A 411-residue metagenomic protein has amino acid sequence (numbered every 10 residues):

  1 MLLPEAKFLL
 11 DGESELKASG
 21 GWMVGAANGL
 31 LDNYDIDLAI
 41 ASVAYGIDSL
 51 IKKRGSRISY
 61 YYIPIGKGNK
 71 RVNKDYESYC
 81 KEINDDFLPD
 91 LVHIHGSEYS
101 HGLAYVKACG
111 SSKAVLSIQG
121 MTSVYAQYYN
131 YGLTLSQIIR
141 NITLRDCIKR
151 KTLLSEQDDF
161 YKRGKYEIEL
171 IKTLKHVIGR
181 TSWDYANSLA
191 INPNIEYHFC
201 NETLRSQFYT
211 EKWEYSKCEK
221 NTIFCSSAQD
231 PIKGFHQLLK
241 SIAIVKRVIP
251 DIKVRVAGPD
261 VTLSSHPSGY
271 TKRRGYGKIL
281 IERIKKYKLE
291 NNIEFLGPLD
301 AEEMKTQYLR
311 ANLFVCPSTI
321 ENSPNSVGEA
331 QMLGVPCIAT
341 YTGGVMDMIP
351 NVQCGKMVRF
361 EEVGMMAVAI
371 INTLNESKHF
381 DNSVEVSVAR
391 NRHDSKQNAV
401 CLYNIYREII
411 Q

Functional and structural regions predicted by a protein language model:
M1-I47, S56-I58, Q397-V400, R407: N-terminal subdomain of nucleotide-sugar transferases
R71, K378-Q411: A charged, aromatic-enriched C-terminal amphipathic alpha-helix characteristic of glycosyltransferases across folds
N84, P298, T306-A311: Short alpha-helical donor nucleotide-sugar binding micro-motif in glycosyltransferases
E214-K233, L239-K246, V254-A257: Conserved donor-binding/catalytic core segment of Leloir-type glycosyltransferases
S268-P298: Nucleotide-activated donor-binding/catalytic signature segment of Leloir-type glycosyltransferases, i.e., the conserved
T319: Aromatic "clamp/platform" in nucleotide-sugar-dependent glycosyltransferases that forms part of the donor/acceptor
P336-A339: Short hydrophobic beta-strand element within catalytic cores of glycosyltransferases and related nucleotide-activated
N351-V352, K356-V363, N372-K378: Conserved acidic donor-binding segment of nucleotide-sugar-dependent glycosyltransferases
